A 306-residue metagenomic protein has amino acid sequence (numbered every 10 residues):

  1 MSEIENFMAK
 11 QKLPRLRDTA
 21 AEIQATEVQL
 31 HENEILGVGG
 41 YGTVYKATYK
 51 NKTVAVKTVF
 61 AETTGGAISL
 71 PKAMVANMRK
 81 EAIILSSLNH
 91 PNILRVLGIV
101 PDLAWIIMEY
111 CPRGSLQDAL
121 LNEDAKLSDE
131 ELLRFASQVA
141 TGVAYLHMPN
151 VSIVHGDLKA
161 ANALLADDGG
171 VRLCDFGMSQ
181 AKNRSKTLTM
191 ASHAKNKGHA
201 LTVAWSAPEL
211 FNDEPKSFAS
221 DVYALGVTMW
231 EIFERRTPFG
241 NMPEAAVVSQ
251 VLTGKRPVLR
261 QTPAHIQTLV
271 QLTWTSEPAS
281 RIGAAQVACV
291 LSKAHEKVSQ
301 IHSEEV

Functional and structural regions predicted by a protein language model:
N33-G40, V44: Protein kinase glycine-rich loop
M78, A82-I83: Regulatory alphaC helix of protein kinase catalytic domains
R95-A104: Short beta-strand micro-motifs within the conserved protein kinase catalytic domain, predominantly in the N-lobe
M148-L165: Catalytic-loop of the protein kinase fold
A166-A200: Activation segment/activation loop of eukaryotic-type protein kinase catalytic domains
D221: Conserved catalytic-loop aspartate of Hanks-type protein kinases
